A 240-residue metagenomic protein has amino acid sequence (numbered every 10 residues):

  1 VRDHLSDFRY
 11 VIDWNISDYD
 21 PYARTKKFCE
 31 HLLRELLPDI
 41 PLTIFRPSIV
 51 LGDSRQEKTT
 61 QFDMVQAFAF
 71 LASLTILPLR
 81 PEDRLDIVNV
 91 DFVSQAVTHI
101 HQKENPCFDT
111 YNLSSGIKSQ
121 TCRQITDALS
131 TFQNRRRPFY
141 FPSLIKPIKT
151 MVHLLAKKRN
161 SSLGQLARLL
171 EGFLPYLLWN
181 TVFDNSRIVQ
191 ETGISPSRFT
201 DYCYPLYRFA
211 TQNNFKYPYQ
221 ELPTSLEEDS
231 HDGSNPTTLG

Functional and structural regions predicted by a protein language model:
V1-Y10, I44-P47, T59-A72: Flexible glycine/proline-rich, aromatic-decorated loop/lid segments
D3-R46: Active-site Tyr-X1-5-Lys
D20, L51-F62, L79-D91: Glycine-rich "substrate-gating" loop/helix at the edge of Rossmann-like oxidoreductase active sites
I44-R46, L51, N112-S115: Short beta-strand segments
Q66-P78, R84-C122, T126-N134: Alpha-helical substrate-binding/gating segment
Q124-W179, F199, F215-S225: Terminal hydrophobic/aromatic helix or amphipathic segment near a protein terminus
L178-G240: Amphipathic terminal alpha-helices
